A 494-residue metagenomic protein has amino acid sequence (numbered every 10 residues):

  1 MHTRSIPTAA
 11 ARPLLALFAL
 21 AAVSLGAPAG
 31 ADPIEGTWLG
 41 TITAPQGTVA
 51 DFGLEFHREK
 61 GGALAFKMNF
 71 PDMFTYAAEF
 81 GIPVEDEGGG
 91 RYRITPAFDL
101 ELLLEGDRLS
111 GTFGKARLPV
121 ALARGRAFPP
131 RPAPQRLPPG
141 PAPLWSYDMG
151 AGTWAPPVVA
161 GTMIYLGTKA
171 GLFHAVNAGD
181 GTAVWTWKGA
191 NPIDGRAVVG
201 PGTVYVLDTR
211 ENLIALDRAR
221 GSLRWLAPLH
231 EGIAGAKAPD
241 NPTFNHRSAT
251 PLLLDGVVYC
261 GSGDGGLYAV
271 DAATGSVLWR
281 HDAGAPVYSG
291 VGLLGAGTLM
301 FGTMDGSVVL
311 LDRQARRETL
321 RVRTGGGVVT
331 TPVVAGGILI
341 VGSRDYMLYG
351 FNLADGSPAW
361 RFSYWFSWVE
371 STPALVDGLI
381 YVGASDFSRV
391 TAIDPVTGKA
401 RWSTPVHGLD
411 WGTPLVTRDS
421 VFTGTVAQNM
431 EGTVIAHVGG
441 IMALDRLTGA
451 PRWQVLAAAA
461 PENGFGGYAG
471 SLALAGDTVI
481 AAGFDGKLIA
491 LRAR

Functional and structural regions predicted by a protein language model:
D32-E105, F113-G114, L166, V382 (+1 more regions): Central antiparallel beta-sheet cores of small beta-barrel/beta-sandwich binding domains
A77-G88, G106-R108, T112-L137, L488: Edge beta-strand at a domain terminus
R131-V158, V184-G200, L223-L254, W279-G295 (+10 more regions): Extracytoplasmic beta-rich repeat domains
N177-G181, D217-R220, D271-T274, D312-R316 (+4 more regions): Short loop/turn segments that connect beta-strands within beta-propeller blades
